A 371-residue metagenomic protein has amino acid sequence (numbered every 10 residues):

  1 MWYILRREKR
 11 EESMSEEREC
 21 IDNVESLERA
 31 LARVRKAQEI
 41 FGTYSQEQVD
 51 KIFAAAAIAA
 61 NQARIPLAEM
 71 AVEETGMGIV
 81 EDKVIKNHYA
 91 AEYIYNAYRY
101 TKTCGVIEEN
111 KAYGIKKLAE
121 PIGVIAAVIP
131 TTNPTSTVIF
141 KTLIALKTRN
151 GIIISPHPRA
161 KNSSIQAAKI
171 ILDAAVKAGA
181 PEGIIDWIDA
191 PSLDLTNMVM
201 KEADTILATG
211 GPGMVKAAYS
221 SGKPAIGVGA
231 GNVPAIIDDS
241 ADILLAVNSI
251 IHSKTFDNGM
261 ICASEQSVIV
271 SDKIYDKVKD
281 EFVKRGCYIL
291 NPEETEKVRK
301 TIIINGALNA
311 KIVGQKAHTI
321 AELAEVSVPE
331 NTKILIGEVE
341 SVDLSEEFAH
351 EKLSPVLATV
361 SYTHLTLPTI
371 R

Functional and structural regions predicted by a protein language model:
M1-S13: Short, Lys/Arg-enriched N-terminal segments with co-localized hydrophobic residues within the first ~10-30 amino acids
E12-K116, I144, K284: N-terminal Rossmann-like NAD(P)+-binding subdomain of aldehyde/semialdehyde dehydrogenases
I21-A32, T43-D50, N61, I65 (+10 more regions): Electropositive phosphate-/nucleotide-binding environments in soluble metabolic enzymes
I21-V24, V215-D343, H364: ALDH superfamily catalytic-core signature
L31, R35-Q38, G42-S45, F53-R64 (+11 more regions): Structural signal for hydrophobic packing residues in well-ordered secondary-structure cores of soluble enzyme domains
V106-L245: Rossmann-like NAD(P) dinucleotide-binding subdomain of oxidoreductase/dehydrogenase enzymes
H350-L357: Conserved glycine-rich beta-strand-loop-beta hairpin in the small C-terminal domain of fold type I
T363-T369: Conserved small/polar residues in nucleotide/adenosyl-binding loops
